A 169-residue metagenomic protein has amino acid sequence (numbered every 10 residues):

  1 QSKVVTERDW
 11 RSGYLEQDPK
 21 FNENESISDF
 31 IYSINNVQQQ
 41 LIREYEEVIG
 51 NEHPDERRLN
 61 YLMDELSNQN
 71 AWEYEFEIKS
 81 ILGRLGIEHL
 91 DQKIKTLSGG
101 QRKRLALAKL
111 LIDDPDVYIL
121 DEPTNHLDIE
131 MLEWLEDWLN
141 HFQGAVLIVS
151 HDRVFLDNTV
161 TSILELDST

Functional and structural regions predicted by a protein language model:
Q1-T169: ABC ATP-binding cassette signature C-motif
